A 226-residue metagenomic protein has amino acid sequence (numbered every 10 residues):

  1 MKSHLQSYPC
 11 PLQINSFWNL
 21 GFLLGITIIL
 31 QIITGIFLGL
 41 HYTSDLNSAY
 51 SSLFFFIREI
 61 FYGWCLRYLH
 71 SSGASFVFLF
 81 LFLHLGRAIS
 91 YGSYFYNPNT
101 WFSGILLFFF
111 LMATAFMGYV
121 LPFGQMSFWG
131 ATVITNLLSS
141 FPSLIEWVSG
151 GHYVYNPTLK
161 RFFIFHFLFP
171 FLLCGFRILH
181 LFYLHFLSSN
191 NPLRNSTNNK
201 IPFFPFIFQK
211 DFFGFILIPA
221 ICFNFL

Functional and structural regions predicted by a protein language model:
M1-L226: Membrane-embedded and interfacial regions of multi-pass energy-transducing membrane proteins
